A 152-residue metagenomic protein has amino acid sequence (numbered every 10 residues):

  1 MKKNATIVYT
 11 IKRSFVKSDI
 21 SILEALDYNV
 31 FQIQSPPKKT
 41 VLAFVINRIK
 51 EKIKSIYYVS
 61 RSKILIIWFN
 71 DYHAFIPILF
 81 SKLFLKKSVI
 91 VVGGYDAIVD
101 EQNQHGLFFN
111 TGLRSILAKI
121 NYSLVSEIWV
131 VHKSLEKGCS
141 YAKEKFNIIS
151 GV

Functional and structural regions predicted by a protein language model:
M1-P37, S60, E127: N-terminal subdomain of nucleotide-sugar transferases
F15-K17, H73-P77, E136: Short, well-ordered alpha-helical microsegments
F31-K54, I67, Q104-F109: A short, charged, and often flexible helix/loop element on the N-terminal side of the glycosyltransferase catalytic
I46-K50, I98-I120, E144: Nucleotide-sugar donor phosphate/pyrophosphate-binding loop at the beta->alpha transition of glycosyltransferases
I53-I56, S60, L83, F108-I128: Membrane-proximal helix-turn-helix segments that form the acceptor-binding/catalytic region of lipid-linked
S55-A74, K86-I90, E127: Short N-terminal targeting/anchoring amphipathic segment
S81-D100, W129, N147-I149: Active-site proximal beta-strand in glycosyltransferases
S115-V152: A short, active-site helix/loop in glycosyltransferases that binds the activated sugar's phosphate group
